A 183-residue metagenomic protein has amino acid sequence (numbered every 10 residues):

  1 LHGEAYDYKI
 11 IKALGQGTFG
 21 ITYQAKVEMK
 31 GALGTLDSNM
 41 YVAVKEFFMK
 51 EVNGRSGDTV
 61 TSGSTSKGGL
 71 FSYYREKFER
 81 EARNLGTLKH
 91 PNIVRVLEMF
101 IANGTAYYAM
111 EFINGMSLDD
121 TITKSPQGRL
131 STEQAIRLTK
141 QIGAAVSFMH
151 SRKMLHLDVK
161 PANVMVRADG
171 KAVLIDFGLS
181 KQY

Functional and structural regions predicted by a protein language model:
I11-G17, T22: Protein kinase glycine-rich loop
D58-T87: AlphaC helix of the eukaryotic protein kinase fold
M99: Activation-segment/catalytic-loop signature of the eukaryotic protein kinase fold
N103-S117: Conserved short submotifs of the Hanks-type protein kinase catalytic core that shape the nucleotide-binding pocket
L118-L130: AlphaC helix of the protein kinase catalytic domain
L138-T139: Activation segment signature within eukaryotic-like protein kinase domains
G143-M154: Protein kinase catalytic-loop region centered on the HRD/HxD motif
